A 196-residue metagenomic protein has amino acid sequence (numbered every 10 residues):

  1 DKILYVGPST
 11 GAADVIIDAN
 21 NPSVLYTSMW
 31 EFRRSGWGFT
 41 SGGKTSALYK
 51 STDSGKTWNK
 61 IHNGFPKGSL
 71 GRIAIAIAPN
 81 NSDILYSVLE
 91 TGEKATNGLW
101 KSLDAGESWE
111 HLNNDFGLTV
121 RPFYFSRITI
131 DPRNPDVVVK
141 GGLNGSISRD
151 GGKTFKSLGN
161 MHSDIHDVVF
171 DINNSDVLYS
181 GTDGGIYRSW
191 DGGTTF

Functional and structural regions predicted by a protein language model:
D1-F196: Beta-propeller blade termini and top-face loops
